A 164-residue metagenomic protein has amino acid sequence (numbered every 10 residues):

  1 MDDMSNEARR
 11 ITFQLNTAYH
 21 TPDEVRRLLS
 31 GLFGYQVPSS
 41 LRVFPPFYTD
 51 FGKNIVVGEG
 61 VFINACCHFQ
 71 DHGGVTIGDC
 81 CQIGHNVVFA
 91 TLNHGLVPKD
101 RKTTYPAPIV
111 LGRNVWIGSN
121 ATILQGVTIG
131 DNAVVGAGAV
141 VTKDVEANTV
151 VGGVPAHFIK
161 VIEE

Functional and structural regions predicted by a protein language model:
M1-S40, A156-I159: Terminal amphipathic alpha-helical/low-complexity segments used for targeting or macromolecular assembly
N16-Y19, F51, D71, V145: Residues at alpha-helix boundaries and short interhelical turns
R42, W116, V134, V150-G152: Short-chain dehydrogenase/reductase
F47-V57, F62-T128, V154-E164: Flexible, glycine/small-residue-enriched loop-and-beta-strand segment within the central core of proteins
H85, A137, A147: Residues that flank catalytic or metal-binding motifs in active/ligand-binding sites
T91, K143-N148: Short arginine-rich
S119-D144: Beta-rich strand-turn-strand
